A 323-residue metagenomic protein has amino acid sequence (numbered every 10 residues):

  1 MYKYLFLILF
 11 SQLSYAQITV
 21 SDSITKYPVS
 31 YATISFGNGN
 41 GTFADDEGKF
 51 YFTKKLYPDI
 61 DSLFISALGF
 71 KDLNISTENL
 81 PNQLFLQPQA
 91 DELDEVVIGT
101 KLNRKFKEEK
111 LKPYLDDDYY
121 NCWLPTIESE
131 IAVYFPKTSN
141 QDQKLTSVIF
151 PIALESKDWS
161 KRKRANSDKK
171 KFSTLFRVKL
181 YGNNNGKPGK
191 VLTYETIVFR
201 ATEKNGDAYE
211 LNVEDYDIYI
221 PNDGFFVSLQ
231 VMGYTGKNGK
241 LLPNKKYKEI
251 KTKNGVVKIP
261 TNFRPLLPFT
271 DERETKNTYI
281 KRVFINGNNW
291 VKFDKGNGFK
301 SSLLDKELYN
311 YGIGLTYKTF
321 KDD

Functional and structural regions predicted by a protein language model:
I24-G37, P58: Short, ordered, surface-exposed loop/turn motifs in non-cytosolic proteins
N40-K49: Short, acidic Ser/Thr/Gly-rich low-complexity loop/linker segments typical of extracellular and cell-surface proteins
Y51-I60, D217-P221: Short Pro-Gly-centered beta-turn/loop motif in secreted/extracellular proteins
S62-I75: A short, solvent-exposed loop/turn motif at the edges and junctions of modular extracellular/periplasmic domains
S66-L68, F85-Y119: Short, acidic, small-residue-rich periplasmic hinge/interaction motif at the N-terminus of Gram-negative outer-membrane
Q143-E210: Surface-exposed turn/loop modules enriched in turn-prone residues
E214-I250, P265: Short, well-structured beta-strand segments enriched in hydrophobic/aromatic residues within extracellular or lumenal
K253-D323: PGST-rich, cysteine-poor low-complexity/disordered linker and tail segments that act as flexible spacers
